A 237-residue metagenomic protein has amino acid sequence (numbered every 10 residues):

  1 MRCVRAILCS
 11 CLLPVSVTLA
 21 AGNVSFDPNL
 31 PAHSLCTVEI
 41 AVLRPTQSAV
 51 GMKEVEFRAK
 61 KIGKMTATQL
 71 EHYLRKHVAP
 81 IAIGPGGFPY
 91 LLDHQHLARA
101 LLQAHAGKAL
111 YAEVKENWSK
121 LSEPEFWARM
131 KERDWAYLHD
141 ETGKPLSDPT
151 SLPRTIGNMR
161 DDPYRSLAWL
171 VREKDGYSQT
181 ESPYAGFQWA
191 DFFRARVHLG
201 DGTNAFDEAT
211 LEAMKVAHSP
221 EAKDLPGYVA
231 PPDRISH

Functional and structural regions predicted by a protein language model:
M1-R5: Positively charged n-region of N-terminal signal peptides that target proteins for export
I7-V17: Bacterial N-terminal signal peptides
T18-G22: Boundary at the C-terminal end of the N-terminal hydrophobic targeting segment
V24-H72, K76-F88, L102-H237: Surface-exposed, charge/polar-rich loops and edge strands
Y90-D93: Short hydrophobic beta-strand that contains or immediately precedes a catalytic carboxylate
L97-A98: A generic structural signal for short hydrophobic patches within well-formed alpha-helices
